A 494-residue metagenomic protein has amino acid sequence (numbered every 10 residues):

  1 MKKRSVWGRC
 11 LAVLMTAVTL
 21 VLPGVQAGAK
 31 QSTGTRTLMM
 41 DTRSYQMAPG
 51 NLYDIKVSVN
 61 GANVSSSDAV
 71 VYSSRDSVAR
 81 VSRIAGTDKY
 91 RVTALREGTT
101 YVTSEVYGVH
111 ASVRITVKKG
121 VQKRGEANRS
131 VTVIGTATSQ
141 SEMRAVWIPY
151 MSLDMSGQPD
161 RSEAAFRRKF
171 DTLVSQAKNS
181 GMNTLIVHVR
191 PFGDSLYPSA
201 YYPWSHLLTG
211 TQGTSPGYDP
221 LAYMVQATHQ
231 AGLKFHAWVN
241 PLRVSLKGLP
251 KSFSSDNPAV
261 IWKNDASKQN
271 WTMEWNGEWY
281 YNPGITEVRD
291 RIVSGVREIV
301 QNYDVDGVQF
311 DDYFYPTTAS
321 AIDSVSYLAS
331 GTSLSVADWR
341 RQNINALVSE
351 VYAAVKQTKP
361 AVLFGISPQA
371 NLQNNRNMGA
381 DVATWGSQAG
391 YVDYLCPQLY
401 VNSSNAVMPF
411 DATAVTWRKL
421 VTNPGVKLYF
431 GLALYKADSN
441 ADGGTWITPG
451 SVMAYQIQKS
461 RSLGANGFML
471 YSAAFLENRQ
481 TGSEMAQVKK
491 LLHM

Functional and structural regions predicted by a protein language model:
Q26-R129: Extracytoplasmic soluble-region selector
T136-R167, A237, L242-E298: Active-site-adjacent "subsite" loops/lids of carbohydrate-active enzymes
S152-A164, Y202-G217, W275-D290, S333-N343 (+2 more regions): The substrate-binding groove and active-site-proximal loops of carbohydrate-active enzymes, especially glycoside
R161-S180, L207-A231, Q342-L347: Aromatic- and glycine-enriched glycan-recognition loops and surfaces that form the carbohydrate-binding subsites
F166, A259, K263-Q388, Y400-V401: Polysaccharide-binding and catalytic clefts of secreted carbohydrate-active enzymes
R168-D194, Y303-V305, L463-G467: Catalytic domains of carbohydrate-active enzymes, especially glycoside hydrolases
S180-P216: Aromatic-lined carbohydrate-binding/catalytic grooves of carbohydrate-active enzymes
Y391-P409, W417, P424-M494: Substrate-binding cleft of secreted/luminal carbohydrate-active enzymes
